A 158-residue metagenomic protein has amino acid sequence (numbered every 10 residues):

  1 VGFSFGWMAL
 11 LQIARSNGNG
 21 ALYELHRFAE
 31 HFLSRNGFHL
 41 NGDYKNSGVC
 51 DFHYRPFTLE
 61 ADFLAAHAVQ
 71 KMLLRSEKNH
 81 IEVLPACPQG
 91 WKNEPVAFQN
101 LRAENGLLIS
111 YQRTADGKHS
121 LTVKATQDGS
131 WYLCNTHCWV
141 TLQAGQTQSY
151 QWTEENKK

Functional and structural regions predicted by a protein language model:
V1-G20: Long, repeat-rich segments with strong aromatic
N19-N156: Non-catalytic C-terminal accessory modules of carbohydrate-active enzymes
